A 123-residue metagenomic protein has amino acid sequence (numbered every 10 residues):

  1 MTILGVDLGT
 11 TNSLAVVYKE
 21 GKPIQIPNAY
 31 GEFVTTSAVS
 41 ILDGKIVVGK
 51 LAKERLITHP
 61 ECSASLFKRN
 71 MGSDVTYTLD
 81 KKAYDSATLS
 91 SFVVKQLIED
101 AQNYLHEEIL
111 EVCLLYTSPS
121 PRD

Functional and structural regions predicted by a protein language model:
M1-T36, I41-S118: N-terminal phosphate-binding loop and flanking beta/alpha elements of the actin-like ATPase fold
P119-D123: A short, hydrophobic C-terminal helix/tail in secreted or cell-surface proteins
